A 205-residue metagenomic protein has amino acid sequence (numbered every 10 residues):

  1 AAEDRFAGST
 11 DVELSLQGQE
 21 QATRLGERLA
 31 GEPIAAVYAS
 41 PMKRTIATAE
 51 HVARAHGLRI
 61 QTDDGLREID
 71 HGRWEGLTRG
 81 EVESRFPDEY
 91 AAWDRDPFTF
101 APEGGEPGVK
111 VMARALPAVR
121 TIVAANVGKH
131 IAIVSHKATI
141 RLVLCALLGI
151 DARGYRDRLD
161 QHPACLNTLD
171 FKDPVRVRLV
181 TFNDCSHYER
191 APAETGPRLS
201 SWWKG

Functional and structural regions predicted by a protein language model:
A1-V52, A101-L116: Loop-to-helix element that buttresses phosphate recognition and phosphoryl-transfer chemistry
T23-Y90: Phosphate-coordination/substrate-recognition cap region in phosphate-metabolizing enzymes
P33-A35, V127-I131: Short coil/turn segments at beta-strand junctions that form active-site/ligand-binding loops
R44, T139-I140: Alpha-helix capping/helix-boundary segments
E50-H51, L142-L147: Hydrophobic alpha-helical segments in the ANL/AMP-binding
L58, I69-E83, A124, K129 (+1 more regions): Acidic, low-complexity terminal tails and accessory targeting/binding regions of phosphate-metabolizing enzymes
E89-K110, K204-G205: Short glycine/proline- and acidic residue-enriched helix-loop micro-motifs that form flexible lids or anion-recognition
H136: Short basic (Lys/Arg) and small-residue
